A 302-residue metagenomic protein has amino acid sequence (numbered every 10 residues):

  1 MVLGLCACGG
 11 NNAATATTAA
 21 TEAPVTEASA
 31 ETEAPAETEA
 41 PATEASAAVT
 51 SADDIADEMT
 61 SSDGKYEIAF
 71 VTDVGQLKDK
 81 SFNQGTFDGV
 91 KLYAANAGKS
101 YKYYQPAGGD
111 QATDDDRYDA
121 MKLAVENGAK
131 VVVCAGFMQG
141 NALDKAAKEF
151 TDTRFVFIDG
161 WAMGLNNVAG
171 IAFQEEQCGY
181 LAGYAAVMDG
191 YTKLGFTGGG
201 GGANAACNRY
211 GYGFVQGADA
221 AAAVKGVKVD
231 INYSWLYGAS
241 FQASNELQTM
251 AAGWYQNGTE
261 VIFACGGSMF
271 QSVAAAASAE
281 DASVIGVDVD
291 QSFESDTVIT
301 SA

Functional and structural regions predicted by a protein language model:
L3-A7: C-terminal motif of bacterial Sec signal peptides marking the signal peptidase cleavage site
N12, T18-A302: A residue-level marker of the well-folded mature domains of exported/periplasmic proteins
